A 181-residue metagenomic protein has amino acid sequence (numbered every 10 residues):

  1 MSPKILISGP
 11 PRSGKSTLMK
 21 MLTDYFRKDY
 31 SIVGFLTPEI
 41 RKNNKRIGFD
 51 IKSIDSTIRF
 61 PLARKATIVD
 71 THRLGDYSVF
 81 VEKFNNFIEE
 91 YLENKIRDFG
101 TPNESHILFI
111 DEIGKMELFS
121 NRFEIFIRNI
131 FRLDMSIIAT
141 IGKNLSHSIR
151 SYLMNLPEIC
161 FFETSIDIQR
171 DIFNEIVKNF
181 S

Functional and structural regions predicted by a protein language model:
K4: Walker A (P-loop) ATP-phosphate-binding motif of ABC ATPase nucleotide-binding domains
I7: Hydrophobic anchor at the beta1->P-loop junction of P-loop NTPases
P11: The conserved Walker
K15: Conserved lysine of the Walker
L18, L22: Hydrophobic positions on the alpha1 helix immediately C-terminal to the Walker A/P-loop
D24-R73: N-terminal phosphate/diphosphate-binding loop that engages ATP/GTP or pyrophosphate donors across diverse enzyme folds
V69-N129: Phosphate-binding/switch loop-helix module in NTP-utilizing enzymes
E93, G100, G114-S181: Replace "adjacent to P-loop NTPase cores in ATP/GTP-dependent enzymes" with "adjacent to NTP-binding cores
